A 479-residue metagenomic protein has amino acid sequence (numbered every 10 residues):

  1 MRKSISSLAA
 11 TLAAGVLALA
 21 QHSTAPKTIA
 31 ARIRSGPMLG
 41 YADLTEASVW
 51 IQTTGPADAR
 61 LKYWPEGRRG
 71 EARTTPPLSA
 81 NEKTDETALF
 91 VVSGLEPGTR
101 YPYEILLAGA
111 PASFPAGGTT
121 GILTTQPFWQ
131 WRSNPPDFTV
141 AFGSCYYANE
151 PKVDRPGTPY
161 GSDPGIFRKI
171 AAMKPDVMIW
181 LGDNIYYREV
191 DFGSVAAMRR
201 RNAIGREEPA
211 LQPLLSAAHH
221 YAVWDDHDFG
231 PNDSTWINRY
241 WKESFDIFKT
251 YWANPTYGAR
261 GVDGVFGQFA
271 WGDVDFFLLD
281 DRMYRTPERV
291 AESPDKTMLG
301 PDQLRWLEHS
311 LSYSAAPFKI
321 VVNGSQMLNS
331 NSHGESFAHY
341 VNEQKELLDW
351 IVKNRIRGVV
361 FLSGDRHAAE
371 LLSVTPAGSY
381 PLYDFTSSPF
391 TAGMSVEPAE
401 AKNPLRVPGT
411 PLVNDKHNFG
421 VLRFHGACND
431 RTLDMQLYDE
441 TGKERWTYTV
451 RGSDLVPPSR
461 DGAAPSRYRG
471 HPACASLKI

Functional and structural regions predicted by a protein language model:
M1-A9: Bacterial N-terminal signal peptides that target proteins for export
A18-A20: Boundary at the C-terminal end of the N-terminal hydrophobic targeting segment
H22-L477: Metal-dependent phosphoester/phosphodiester hydrolase catalytic core
